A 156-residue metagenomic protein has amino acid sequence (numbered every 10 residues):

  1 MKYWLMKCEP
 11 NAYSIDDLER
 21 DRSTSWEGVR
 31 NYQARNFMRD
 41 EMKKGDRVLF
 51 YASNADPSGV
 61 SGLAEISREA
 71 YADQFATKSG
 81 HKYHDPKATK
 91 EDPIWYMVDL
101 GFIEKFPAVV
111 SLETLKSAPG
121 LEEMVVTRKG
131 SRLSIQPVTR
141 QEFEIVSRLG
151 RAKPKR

Functional and structural regions predicted by a protein language model:
M1-E9, E69-Y71, K116-S117, L121-R156: Mixed-charge, low-complexity intrinsically disordered regions
M1-K44, E142-F143, A152-R156: Compositionally biased, charged N-terminal/linker segments
K2, R22, K44-D46, V60-G62 (+1 more regions): A generic structural signal for short beta-strands and their flanking turns/coil linkers
S14-D16, P57-V60, A72-F75: Short acidic/glycine-rich loop or secondary-structure boundary segments that cap or lie
D17-L18, A76, S111-E113, V146-L149: A short secondary-structure junction signal
L49-F50, E65: Hydrophobic beta-strand signal
Y51-P57: Short, charged beta-turn/beta-strand-edge "cap" motif at the junction between a beta-strand and an adjacent loop
G62-L133: Aromatic- and Lys/Arg-enriched surface recognition patch
